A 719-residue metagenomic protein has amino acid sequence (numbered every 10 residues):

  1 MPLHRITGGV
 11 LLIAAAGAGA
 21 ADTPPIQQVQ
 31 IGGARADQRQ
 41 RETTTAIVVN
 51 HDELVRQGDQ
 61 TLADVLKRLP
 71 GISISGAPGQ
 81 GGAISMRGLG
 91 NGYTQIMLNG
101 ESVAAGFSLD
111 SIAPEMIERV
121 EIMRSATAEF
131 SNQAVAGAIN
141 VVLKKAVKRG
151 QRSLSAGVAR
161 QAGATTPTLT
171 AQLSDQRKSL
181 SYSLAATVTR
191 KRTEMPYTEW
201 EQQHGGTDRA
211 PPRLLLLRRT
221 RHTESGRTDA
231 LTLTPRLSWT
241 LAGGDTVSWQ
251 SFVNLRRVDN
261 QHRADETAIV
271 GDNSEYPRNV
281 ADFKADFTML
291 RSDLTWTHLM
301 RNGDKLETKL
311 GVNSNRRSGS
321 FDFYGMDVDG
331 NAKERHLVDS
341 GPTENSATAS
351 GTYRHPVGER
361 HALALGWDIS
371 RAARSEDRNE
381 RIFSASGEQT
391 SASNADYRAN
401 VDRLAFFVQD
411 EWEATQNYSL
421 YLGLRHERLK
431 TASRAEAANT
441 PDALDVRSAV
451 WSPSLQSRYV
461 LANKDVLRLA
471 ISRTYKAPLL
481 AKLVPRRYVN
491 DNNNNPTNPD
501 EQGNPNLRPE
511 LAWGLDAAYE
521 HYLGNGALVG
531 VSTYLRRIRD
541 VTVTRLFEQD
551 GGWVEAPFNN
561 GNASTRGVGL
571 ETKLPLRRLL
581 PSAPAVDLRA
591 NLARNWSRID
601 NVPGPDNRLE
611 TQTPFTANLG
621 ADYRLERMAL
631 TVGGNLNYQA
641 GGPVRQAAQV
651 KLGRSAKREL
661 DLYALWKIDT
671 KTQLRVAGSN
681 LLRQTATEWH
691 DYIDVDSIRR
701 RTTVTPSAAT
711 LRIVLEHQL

Functional and structural regions predicted by a protein language model:
I26-Q57, A83, N91-T94, V147: N-terminal periplasmic "start-of-domain" segments of outer-membrane beta-barrel proteins
G32, A63-E101: Extracytoplasmic beta-strand/coil segments of soluble accessory domains associated with Gram-negative outer-membrane
L62-V65, G82-S85, A134-A156, L169: N-terminal periplasmic accessory domains that precede and gate Gram-negative outer-membrane beta-barrel machines
I74, S85, E101-A126: Short acidic/polar hinge/loop motifs at secondary-structure boundaries that mediate gating or recognition
T234-R256, A281-A435, V460-A462, V531 (+2 more regions): Face-selective signature of the C-terminal outer-membrane beta-barrel domain
A281, A285-M289, P342, A395-R403 (+6 more regions): Outer-membrane beta-barrel signature, preferentially recognizing the C-terminal barrel domain of Gram-negative
Y475, R539, G641-V644, L665-L719: C-terminal beta-signal and adjacent terminal beta-strands/loops of Gram-negative outer-membrane beta-barrel proteins
L528-I538, V554-G642: Gram-negative outer-membrane beta-barrel transporters
